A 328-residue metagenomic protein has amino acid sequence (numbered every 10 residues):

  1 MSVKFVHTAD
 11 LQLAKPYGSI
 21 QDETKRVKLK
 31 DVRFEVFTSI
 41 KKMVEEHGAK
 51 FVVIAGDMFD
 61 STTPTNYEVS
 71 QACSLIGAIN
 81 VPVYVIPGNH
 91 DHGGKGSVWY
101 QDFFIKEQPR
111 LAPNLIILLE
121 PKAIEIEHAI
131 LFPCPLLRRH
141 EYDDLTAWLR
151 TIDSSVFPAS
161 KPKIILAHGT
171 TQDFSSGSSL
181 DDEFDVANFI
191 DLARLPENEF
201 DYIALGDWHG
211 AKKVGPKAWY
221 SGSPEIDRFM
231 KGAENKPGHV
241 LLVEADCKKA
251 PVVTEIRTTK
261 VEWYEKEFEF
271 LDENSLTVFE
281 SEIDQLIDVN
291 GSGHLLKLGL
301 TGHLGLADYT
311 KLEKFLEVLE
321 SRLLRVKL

Functional and structural regions predicted by a protein language model:
M1, S39, H140, T146-I152 (+1 more regions): A structural signal for the main folded, soluble domain(s) of proteins
M1-Q71: N-terminal active-site segment of His-dependent metallophosphoesterases
V3, G48-K50, V81, K161-P162 (+1 more regions): Short coil/turn segments at beta-strand junctions that form active-site/ligand-binding loops
V6, I130-F132, H239-L241: Conserved beta-strand elements of the Class I
H7, I54, V85, I165 (+1 more regions): Structural beta-sheet core signal
E46-H47, A245-L328: Accessory, non-catalytic peripheral segments of nucleic-acid enzymes
F51, T62-Y220, I226-F229: His/Asp/Glu-rich metal-coordinating catalytic cores of metallo-dependent phosphodiesterases/hydrolases acting on
Y202, G206-F279: A conserved active-site cap/scaffold subdomain adjacent to cofactor or substrate pockets
